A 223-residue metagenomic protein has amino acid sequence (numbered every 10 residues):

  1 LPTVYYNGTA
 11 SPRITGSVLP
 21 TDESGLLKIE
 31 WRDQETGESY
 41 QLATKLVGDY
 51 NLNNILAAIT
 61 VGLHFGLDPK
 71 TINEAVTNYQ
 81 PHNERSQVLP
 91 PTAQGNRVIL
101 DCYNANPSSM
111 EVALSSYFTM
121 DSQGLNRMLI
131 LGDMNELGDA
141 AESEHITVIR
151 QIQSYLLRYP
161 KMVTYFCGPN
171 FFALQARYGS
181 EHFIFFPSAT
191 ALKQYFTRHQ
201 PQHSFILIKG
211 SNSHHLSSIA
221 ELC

Functional and structural regions predicted by a protein language model:
P2, A10-P12, T36-Y50, L56-C223: ATP-dependent carboxylate-amine ligase
N7: N-terminal beta-hairpin/loop module of FHA
T15, L19-Y40, Q87-V88: Acidic-glycine-rich active-site phosphate/pyrophosphate-binding loop
